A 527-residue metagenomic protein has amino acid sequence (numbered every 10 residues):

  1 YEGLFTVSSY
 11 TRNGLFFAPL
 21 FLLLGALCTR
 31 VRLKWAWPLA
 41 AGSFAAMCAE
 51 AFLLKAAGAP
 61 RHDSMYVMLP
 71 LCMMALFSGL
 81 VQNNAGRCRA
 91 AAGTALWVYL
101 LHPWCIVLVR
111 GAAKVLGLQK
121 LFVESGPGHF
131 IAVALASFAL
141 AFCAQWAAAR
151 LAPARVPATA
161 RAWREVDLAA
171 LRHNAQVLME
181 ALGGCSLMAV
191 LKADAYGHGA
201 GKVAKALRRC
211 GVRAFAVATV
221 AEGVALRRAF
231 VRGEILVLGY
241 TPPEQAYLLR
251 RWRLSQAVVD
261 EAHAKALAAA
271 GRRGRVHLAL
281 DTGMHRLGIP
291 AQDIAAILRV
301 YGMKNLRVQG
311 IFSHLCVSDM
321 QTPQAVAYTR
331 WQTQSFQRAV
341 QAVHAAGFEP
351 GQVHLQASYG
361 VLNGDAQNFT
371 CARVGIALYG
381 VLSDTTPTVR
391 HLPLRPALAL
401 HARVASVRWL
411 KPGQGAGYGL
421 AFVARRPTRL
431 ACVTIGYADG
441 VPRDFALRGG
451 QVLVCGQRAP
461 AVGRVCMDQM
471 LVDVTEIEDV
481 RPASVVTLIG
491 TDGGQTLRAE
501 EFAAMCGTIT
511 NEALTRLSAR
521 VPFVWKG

Functional and structural regions predicted by a protein language model:
Y1-A158: Alpha-helical transmembrane segments and their immediate juxtamembrane cytosolic regions
C72-G86, L168-M179, H198: Short, motif-level signal for alpha-helix interfacial/capping segments enriched in acidic residues and aromatics/proline
V98-I106, M188-G197, S358: Histidine-centered catalytic micro-motifs
R110, G197-G199, N368: Histidine/acidic-residue-rich catalytic or RNA/ligand-binding cores of hydrolases and nuclease-related proteins
A112-L116, F230, G271, E478: Active-site catalytic pocket residues across diverse enzymes, especially alpha/beta-hydrolases
T159-Q176, E180, A221-E222, T241-P243 (+5 more regions): Active-site anion/phosphate-binding pocket segments in diverse small-molecule metabolic enzymes
A162-H173, G183-H354: Active-site-proximal beta-alpha core segment in soluble small-molecule metabolic enzymes
